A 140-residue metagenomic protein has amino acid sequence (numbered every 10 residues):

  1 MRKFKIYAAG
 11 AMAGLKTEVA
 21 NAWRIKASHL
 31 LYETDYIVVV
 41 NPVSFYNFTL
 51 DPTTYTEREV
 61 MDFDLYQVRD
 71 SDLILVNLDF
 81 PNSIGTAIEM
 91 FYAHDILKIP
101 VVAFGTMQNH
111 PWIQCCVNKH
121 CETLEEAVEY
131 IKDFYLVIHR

Functional and structural regions predicted by a protein language model:
M1-R140: Conserved catalytic or regulatory cores that recognize and/or transform ribose-phosphate-containing ligands
